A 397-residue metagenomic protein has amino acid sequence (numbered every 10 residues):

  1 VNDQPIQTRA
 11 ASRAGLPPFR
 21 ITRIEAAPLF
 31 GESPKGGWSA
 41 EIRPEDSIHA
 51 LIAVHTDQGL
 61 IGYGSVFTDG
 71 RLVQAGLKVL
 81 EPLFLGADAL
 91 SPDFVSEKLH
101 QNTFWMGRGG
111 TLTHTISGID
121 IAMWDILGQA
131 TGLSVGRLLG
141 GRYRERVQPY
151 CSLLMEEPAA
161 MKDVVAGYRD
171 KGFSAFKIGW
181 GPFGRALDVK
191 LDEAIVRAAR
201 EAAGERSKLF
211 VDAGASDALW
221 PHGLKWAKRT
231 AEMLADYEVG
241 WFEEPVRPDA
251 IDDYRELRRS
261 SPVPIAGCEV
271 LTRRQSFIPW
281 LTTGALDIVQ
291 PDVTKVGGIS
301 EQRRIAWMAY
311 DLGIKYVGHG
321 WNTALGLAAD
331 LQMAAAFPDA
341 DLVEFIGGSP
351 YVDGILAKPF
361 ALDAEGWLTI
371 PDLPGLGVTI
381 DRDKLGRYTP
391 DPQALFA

Functional and structural regions predicted by a protein language model:
N2-S12, L16-G31, P44, I305 (+1 more regions): Flexible C-terminal active-site loop/helix
I21, G59, L80, I119 (+7 more regions): Conserved, mostly hydrophobic/aromatic
F30-W38: Short Pro/Gly-enriched beta-strand edge/turn motifs at strand-loop
H55-A130: Metal- or metallocofactor-binding catalytic centers and their adjacent structured scaffolds across diverse enzyme
V66, G109, C151-M155, I178-W180 (+8 more regions): A cross-domain feature marking catalytic cores of carbohydrate-active enzymes and several ubiquitous metabolic/repair
T111, D120-A160: Glycine-rich, aromatic-flanked loop segments that form ligand/cofactor-binding clefts across common enzyme folds
R146-E256, S260-S261: Metal-dependent enolase-superfamily TIM-barrel catalytic cores that perform enediolate-based chemistry
E232, E238, D249-A266, L271-W367 (+1 more regions): Shared catalytic-loop signature of beta/alpha-barrel
